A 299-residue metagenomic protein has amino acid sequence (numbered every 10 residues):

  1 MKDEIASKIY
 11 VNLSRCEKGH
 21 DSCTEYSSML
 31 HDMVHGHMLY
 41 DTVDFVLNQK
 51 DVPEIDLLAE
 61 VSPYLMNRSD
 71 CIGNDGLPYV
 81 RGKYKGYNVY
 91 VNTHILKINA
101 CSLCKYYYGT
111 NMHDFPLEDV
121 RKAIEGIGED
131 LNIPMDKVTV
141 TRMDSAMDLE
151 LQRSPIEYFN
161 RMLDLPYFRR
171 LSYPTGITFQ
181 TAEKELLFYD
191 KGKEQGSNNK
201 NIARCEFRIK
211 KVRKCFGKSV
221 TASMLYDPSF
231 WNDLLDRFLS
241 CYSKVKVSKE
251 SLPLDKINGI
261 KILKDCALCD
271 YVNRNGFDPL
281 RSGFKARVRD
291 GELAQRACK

Functional and structural regions predicted by a protein language model:
M1-S282, A286, D290: Structured, helix-rich domain cores that form ligand/interaction pockets
V288, L293-K299: Helix-turn-helix DNA-binding segment
